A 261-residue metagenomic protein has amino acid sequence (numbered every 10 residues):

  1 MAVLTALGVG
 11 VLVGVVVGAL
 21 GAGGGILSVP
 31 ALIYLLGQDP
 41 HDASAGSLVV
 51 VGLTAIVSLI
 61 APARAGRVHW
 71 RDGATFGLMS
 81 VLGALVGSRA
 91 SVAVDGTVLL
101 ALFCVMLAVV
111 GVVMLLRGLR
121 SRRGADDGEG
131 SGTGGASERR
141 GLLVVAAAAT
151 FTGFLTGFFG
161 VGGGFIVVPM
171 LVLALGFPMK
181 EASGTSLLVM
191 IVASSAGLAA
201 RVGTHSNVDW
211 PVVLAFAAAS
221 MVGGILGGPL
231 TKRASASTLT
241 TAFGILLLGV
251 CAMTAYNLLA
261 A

Functional and structural regions predicted by a protein language model:
M1-V15, Y34-L35, P40, I60-F158 (+3 more regions): Juxtamembrane transmembrane-helix boundary motif
V17-I26, T156-G163, E181: Short helix-coil transition sites and intra-membrane helix breaks within transmembrane domains of multi-pass
A19, F154, F158, I191-A199: Hydrophobic alpha-helical segments of membrane proteins
S28-D42, I166-E181, A200: Interfacial segments of multi-pass membrane proteins
V29, L53-I56, V112, V168 (+2 more regions): Alpha-helical transmembrane segments of polytopic integral membrane proteins, especially the permease/helical cores
A45, G73, S183-G184, G244: Conserved glycine-rich helix-kink/hinge and helix-boundary motifs of the Major Facilitator Superfamily
G46-A61: Transmembrane alpha-helices of multi-pass small-molecule transport proteins
S47-V51, S186-M190, V212-V213, A217: Short hydrophobic/aromatic, small-residue-rich stretches within specific transmembrane helices of secondary active
